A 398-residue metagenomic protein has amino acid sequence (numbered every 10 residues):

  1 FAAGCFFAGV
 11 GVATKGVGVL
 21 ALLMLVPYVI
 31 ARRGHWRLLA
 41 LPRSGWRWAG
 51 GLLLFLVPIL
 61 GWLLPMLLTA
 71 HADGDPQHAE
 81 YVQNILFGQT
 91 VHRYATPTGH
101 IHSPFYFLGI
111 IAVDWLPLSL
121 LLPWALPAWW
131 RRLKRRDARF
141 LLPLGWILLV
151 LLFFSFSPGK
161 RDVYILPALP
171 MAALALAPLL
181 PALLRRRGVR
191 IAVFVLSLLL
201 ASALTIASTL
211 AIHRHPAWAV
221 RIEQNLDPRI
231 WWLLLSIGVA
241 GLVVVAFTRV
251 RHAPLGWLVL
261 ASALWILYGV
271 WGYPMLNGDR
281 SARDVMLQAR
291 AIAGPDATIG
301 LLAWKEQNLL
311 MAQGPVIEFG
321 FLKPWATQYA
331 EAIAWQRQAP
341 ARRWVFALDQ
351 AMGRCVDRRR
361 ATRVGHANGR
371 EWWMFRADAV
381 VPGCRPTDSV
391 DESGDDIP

Functional and structural regions predicted by a protein language model:
F1-A8: Alpha-helical transmembrane segments of multi-pass membrane proteins
A2, Y94, A128-P398: Membrane-embedded architecture of ER/inner-membrane glycosylation machinery
F7, V19-D162, M171-L179, V193-I230: Transmembrane-lumen/periplasm boundary regions of multi-pass, lipid-linked membrane glycan transferases
